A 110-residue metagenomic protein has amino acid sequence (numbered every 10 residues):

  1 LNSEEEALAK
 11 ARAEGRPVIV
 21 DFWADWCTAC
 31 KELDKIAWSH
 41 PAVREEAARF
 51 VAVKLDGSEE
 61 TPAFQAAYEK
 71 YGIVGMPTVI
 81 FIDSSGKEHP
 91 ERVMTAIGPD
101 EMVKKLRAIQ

Functional and structural regions predicted by a protein language model:
L1-V51, L55-Q110: Proteins that catalyze or organize thiol-disulfide redox chemistry and the adjacent proteostasis machinery handling
